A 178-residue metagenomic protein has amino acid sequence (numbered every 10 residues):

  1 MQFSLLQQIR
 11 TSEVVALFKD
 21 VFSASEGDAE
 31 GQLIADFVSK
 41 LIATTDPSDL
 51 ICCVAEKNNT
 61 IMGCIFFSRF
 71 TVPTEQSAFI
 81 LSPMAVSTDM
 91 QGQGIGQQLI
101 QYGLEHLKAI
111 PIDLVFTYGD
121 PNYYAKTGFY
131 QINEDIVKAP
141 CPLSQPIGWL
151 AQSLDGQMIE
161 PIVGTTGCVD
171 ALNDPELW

Functional and structural regions predicted by a protein language model:
Q2-A16: A short beta-loop-alpha structural element at the N-terminal edge of CoA-dependent acyl/N-acetyltransferase catalytic
T11, F18, F22-N58, M62 (+1 more regions): Active-site rim helix/loop that mediates acceptor-substrate recognition in acyltransferases
N58-N59, D89, S153-M158: Short loop segments at secondary-structure junctions
F70-L81, Q91: A conserved beta-turn-beta hairpin within the catalytic core of GNAT-like acetyltransferases that forms part
L81, V86, G92-E105, T117: Conserved acetyl-CoA-binding loop-helix of GNAT-fold acetyltransferases
A109-D113, Y118-S144: Conserved active-site alpha-helix within GNAT-family acetyltransferase domains
A139-W178: C-terminal "cap" of GNAT-fold acetyltransferases
